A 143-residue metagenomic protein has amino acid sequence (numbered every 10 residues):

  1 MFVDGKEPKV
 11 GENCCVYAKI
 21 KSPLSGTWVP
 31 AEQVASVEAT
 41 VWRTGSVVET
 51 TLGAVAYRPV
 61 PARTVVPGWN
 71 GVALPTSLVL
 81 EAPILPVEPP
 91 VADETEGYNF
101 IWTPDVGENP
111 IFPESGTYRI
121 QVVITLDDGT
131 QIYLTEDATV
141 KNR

Functional and structural regions predicted by a protein language model:
M1-R143: Contiguous segments within soluble domain cores/interaction surfaces
